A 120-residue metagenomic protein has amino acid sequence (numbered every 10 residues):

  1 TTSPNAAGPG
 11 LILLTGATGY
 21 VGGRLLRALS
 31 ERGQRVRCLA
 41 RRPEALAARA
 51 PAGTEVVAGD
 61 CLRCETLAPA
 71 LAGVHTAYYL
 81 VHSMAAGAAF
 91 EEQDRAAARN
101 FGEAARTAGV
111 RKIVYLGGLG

Functional and structural regions predicted by a protein language model:
T2-Q34: N-terminal Rossmann NAD(P)H-binding glycine-rich loop of SDR-like oxidoreductase domains
L11, H75-T76, K112: Structural motif
G16, A40, C61: Conserved residues at beta->alpha junctions
G16, V81, V114-G118: Active-site beta-alpha turn of Rossmann-fold NAD(P)-dependent dehydrogenases/reductases
Q34-R41: Conserved glycine-rich Rossmann-like NAD(P)H-binding loop of the short-chain dehydrogenase/reductase
E44-A108, L119-G120: NAD(P)H-binding glycine-rich loop region in Rossmannoid oxidoreductase-like domains and their noncatalytic homologs
